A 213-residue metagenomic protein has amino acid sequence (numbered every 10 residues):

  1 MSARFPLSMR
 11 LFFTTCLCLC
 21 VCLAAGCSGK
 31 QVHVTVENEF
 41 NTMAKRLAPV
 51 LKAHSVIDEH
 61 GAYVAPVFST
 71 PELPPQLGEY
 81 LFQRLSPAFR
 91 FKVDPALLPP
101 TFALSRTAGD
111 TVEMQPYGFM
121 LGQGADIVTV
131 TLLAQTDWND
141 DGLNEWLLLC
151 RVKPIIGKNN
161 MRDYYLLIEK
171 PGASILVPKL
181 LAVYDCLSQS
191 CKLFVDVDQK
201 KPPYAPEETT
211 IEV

Functional and structural regions predicted by a protein language model:
S2-C16: Bacterial N-terminal signal peptides that target proteins for export
T14-A24: Bacterial N-terminal signal peptides
C27-W138, C150-V213: Beta-propeller-forming repeat regions
D141: Acidic carboxylate motifs that coordinate Ca2+ or other divalent cations, activating on Asp/Glu
E145: Acidic Asp/Glu-based divalent-cation binding sites
